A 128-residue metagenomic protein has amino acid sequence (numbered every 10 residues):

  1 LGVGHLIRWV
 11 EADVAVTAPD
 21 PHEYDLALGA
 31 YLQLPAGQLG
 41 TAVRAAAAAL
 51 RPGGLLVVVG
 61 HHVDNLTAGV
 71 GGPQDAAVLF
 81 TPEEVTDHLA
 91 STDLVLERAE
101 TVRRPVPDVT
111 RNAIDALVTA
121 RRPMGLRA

Functional and structural regions predicted by a protein language model:
G2-A15: Conserved SAM-binding strand-loop segment of SAM-dependent methyltransferases
A15-L26: A short acidic, Gly/Pro-enriched loop at the edge of an enzyme's catalytic core that lines a small-molecule cofactor
V16, Q33-L34, G60-L66, R104: Short "lid" loop at the C-terminus of a central beta-strand within the Rossmann-like core of SAM-dependent
Y24-L39: A short SAM/SAH-binding and catalytic strip from SAM-dependent methyltransferases
G40-P52: A short glycine-rich, Lys/Arg-flanked "PGG" loop and its adjoining helix->strand segment in the class I
G53-H61: Conserved beta-strand signature within the Rossmann-like core of class I S-adenosyl-L-methionine
A77-A99: Short alpha-helix
P105-A128: Core SAM-dependent methyltransferase catalytic element
